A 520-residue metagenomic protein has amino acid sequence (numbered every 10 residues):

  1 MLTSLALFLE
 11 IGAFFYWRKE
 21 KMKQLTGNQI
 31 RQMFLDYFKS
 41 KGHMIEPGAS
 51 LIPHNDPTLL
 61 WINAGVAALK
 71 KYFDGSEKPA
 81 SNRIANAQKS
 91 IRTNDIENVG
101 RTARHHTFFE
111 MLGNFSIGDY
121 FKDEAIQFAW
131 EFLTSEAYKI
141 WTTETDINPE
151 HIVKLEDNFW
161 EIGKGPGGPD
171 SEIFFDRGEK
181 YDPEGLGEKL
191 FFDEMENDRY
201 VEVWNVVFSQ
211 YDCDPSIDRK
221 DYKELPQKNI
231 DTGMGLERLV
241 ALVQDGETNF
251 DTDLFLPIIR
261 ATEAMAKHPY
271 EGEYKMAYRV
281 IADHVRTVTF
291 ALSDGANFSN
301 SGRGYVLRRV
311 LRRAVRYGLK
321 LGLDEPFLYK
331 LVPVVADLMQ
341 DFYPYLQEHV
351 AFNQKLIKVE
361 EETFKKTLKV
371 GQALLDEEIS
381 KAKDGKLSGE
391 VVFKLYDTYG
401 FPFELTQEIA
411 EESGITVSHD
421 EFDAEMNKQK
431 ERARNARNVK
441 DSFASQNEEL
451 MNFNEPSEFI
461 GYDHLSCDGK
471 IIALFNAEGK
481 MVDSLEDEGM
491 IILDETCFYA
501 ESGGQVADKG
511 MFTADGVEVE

Functional and structural regions predicted by a protein language model:
M1-T3, T398: Generic N-terminal simple sequence motifs
T3-K21: Short, Lys/Arg-enriched N-terminal segments with co-localized hydrophobic residues within the first ~10-30 amino acids
M22-E520: A glycine- and charged-residue-rich anion-binding loop/surface
